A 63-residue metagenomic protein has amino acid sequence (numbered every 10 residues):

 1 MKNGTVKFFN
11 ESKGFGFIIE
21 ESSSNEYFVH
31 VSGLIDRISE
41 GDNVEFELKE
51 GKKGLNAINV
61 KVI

Functional and structural regions predicted by a protein language model:
M1-F8: Structural detector for short beta-strands of small beta-barrel domains
N3, E26-F28, N43: Well-ordered beta-strand positions in beta-sheet-rich domains
N10, S22, E50-K52: A generic beta-sheet turn/junction motif
K13-I18: Short aromatic-glycine-enriched beta-strand elements
S24-D36: Beta-strand/loop nucleic-acid-binding surfaces
L34-E45: Short nucleic-acid-contacting surface segments enriched for D/E, G, S/T with interspersed K/R
K49-I63: OB-fold/S1-family single-stranded nucleic acid-binding modules
